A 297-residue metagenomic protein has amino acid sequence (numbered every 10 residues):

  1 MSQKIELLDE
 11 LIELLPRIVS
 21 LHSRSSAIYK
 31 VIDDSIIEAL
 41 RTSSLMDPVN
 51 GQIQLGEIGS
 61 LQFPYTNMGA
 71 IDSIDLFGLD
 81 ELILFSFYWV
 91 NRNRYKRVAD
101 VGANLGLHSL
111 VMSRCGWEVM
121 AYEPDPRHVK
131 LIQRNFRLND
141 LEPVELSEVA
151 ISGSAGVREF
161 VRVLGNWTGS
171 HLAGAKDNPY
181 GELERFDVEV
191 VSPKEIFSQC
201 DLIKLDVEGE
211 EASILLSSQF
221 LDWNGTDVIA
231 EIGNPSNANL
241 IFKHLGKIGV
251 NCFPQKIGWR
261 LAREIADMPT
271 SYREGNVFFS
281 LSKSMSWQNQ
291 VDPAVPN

Functional and structural regions predicted by a protein language model:
M1-N135, N139-P143, N178-L183, C252-N297: S-adenosyl-L-methionine
L76-A99, E145-L146, V157-R162, A173-W223 (+2 more regions): Short internal loop-to-helix segment that lines adenine-nucleotide cofactor pockets
A103-L105, P126, I151-G153, V207-G209 (+1 more regions): Short, glycine/acidic-enriched loop or turn micro-motifs at the edges of active sites
W117, W223-T226: A short helix->loop->beta-strand "cap" motif at the edges of active sites that frequently abuts
Q133-R134, L138-G165: Core alpha/beta nucleotide-donor-binding catalytic domains of modification enzymes
G225-G233: Conserved beta-strand signature within the Rossmann-like core of class I S-adenosyl-L-methionine
H244-P254: Conserved Class I S-adenosyl-L-methionine
